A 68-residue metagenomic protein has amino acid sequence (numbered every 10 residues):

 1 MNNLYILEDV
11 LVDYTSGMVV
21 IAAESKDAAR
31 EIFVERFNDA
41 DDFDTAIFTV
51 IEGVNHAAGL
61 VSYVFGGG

Functional and structural regions predicted by a protein language model:
M1, A23-A29: A short, structured loop/turn motif at beta-sheet edges
M1-S16: Short aromatic-glycine-(Arg/Gly/Cys) micro-motifs in beta-strand/loop hairpins
Y5, I21, S62-Y63: A broad, low-specificity signal marking well-ordered, structured residues that form hydrophobic/aromatic
L11, D27-A29, N55: Intrinsically disordered, low-complexity segments enriched in glycine/proline and serine/threonine
T15-E24: A short, exposed loop/beta-hairpin motif centered on an aromatic-Gly-Thr core
E35-G68: Short, mixed-charge low-complexity intrinsically disordered segments
